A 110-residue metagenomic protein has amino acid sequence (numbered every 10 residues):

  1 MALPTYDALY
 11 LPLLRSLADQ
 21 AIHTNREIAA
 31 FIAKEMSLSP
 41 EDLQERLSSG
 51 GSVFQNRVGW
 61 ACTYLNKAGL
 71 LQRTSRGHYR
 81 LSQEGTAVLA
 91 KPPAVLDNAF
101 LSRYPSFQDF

Functional and structural regions predicted by a protein language model:
A2-P4, A33-G59: Short, positively charged loop/turn segments that connect secondary-structure elements
T5-L9, I28, F54: N-terminal positioning helix adjacent to the helix-turn-helix/winged-helix DNA-binding module
Y10-R15: Hydrophobic residues on short alpha-helical segments
L17-E27: Short capping segments at the starts of secondary-structure elements
C62-T63: Short, hydrophobic-biased segments on the C-terminal half of alpha helices that form "recognition helices"
N66-R76: A short, conserved structural fragment
G77-S82: Minor-groove-contacting beta-hairpin "wing" of winged helix-turn-helix DNA-binding domains
E84-F110: Short, amphipathic alpha-helical interaction segments positioned at domain boundaries
